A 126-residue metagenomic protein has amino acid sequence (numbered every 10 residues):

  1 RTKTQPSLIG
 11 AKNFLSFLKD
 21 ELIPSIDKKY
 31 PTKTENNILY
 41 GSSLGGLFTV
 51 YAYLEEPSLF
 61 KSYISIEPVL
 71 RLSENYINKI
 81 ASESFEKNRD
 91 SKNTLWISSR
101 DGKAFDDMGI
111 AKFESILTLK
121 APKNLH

Functional and structural regions predicted by a protein language model:
R1-H126: Non-catalytic cap/lid and distal C-terminal segments of serine-dependent acyl enzymes
